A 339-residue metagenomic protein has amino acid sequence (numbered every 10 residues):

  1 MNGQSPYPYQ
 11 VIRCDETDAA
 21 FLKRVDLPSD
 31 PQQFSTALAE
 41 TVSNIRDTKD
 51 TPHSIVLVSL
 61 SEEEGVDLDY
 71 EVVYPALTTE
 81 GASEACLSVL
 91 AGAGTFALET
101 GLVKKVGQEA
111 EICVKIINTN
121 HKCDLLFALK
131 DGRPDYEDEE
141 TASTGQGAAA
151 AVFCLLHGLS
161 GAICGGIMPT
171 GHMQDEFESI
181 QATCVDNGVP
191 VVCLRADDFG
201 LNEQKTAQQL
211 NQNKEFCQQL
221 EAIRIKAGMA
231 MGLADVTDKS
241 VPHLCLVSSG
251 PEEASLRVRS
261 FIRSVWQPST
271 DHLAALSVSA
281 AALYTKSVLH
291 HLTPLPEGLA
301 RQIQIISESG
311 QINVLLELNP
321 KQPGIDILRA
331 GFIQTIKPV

Functional and structural regions predicted by a protein language model:
M1-P169, M173-V339: A glycine-rich beta-to-alpha transition motif near the start of alpha/beta enzyme domains, typified by
